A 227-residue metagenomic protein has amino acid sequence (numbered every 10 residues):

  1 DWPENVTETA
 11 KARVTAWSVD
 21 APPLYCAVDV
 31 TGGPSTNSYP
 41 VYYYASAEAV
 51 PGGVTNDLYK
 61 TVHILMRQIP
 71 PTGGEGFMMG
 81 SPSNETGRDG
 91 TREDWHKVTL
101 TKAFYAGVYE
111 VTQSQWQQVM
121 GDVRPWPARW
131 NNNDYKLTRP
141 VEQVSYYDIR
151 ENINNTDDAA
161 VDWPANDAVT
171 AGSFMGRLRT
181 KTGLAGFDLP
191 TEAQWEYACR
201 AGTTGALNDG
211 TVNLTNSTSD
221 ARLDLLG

Functional and structural regions predicted by a protein language model:
D1-P70, E75, F187: GGW-centered surface loops in extracellular recognition modules
N37-Y39, Y43, A47-A49, G53-H63 (+1 more regions): Short aromatic-cysteine micro-motif
M66, M78-M79, M120: Methionine-biased hydrophobic packing positions in alpha-helices, especially within tandem helical repeat solenoids
P70-G73, S83, E110: A mature extracytoplasmic/lumenal domain signature
M78-R92: Cytochrome P450 core scaffold surrounding the K-helix E-X-X-R motif and the conserved "meander" helix-loop region
P82, R200, G210: Surface loops and adjacent helix of pleckstrin homology
A206-G227: Chymotrypsin/trypsin-fold serine protease catalytic domain
